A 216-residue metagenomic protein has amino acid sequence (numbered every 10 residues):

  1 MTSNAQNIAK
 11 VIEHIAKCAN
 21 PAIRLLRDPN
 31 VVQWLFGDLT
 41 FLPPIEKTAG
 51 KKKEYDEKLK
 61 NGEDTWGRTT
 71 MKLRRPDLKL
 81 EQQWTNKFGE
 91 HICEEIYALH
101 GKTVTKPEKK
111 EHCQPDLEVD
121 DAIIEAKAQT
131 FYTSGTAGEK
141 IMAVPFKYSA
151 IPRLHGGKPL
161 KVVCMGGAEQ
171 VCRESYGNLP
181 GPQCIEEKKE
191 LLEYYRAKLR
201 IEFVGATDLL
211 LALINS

Functional and structural regions predicted by a protein language model:
T2-K106: Acidic-basic catalytic patches of nuclease active cores, encompassing PD-(D/E)XK and other metal-cofactor nuclease
C93-G101, P145-H155, L192-R196: Hydrophobic, Leu/Ile/Phe/Ala-enriched alpha-helical segments that form helix-helix packing faces
V104-P107, F203-G205: A structural preference for short, hydrophobic beta-strand core positions in alpha/beta folds
E108, D116: Core catalytic machinery and nucleic-acid-binding channels of phosphodiester-processing enzymes
C113: Beta-rich catalytic cores
L117-T130: Conserved catalytic cores of phosphodiester-cleaving nucleases, focusing on short active-site segments
A128-Q183: Catalytic cores of nucleic-acid endonucleases
K161-S216: Domain-level recognition of nuclease-like catalytic cores that cleave nucleotide substrates
